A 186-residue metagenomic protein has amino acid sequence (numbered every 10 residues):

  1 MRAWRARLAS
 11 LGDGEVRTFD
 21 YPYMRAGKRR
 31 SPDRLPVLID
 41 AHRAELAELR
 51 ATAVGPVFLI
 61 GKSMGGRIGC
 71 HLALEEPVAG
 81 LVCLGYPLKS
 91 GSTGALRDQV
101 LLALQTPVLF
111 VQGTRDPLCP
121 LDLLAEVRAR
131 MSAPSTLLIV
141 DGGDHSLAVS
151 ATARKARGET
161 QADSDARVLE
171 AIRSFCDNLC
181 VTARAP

Functional and structural regions predicted by a protein language model:
M1-V57, L147-R157, D163-S164: Serine-hydrolase catalytic machinery in alpha/beta-hydrolase-like enzymes
E15-R17, R130-A151: Catalytic histidine neighborhood in serine/cysteine hydrolases with alpha/beta-hydrolase-type architecture
H42, T152-P186: Catalytic active-site module of serine/aspartate enzymes centered on a nucleophile-bearing elbow/loop
P56-G61, L84: Short beta-strand immediately N-terminal to the catalytic nucleophile in serine-hydrolase-like folds
G61-G65, G69: Gly/Ala-rich beta-loop-alpha elbow adjacent to hydrolase catalytic centers
P77-S90: A conserved short beta-strand
A103-Q105, F110-Q112, D116, V140: Short beta-strand/loop motif that positions the catalytic acidic residue of the alpha/beta-hydrolase fold
P117-L123: Conserved alpha/beta-hydrolase "acid-adjacent" motif
